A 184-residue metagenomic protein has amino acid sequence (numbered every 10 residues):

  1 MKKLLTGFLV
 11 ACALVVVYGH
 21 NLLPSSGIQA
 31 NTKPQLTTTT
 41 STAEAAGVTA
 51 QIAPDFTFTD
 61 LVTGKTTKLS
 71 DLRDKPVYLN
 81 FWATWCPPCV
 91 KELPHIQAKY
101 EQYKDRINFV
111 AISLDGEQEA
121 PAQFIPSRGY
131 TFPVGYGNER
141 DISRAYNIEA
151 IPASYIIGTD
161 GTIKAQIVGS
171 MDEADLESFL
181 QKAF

Functional and structural regions predicted by a protein language model:
M1-D55: N-terminal targeting signals for export/organelle localization
D55-V77: A short beta-strand-turn-helix
R73, F81-E101: Conserved redox-active cysteine motifs that mediate thiol-disulfide chemistry, especially di-cysteine Cys-X(1-2)-Cys
R73-K75, D105, Y130-T131, I148: Active-site acidic short loop of glycosyltransferases
Y78-L79, F109: Hydrophobic beta-strand anchors of alpha/beta hydrolase catalytic cores
K91, A98, A120-S127: Short alpha-helix adjacent to the SAM-binding motif of class I
D105-E119, Y130-E139: Thiol-based oxidoreductase modules, predominantly thioredoxin-like and allied folds used for disulfide exchange
Q123-T131, G137-F184: Thiol/disulfide oxidoreductase modules built on the thioredoxin-like
